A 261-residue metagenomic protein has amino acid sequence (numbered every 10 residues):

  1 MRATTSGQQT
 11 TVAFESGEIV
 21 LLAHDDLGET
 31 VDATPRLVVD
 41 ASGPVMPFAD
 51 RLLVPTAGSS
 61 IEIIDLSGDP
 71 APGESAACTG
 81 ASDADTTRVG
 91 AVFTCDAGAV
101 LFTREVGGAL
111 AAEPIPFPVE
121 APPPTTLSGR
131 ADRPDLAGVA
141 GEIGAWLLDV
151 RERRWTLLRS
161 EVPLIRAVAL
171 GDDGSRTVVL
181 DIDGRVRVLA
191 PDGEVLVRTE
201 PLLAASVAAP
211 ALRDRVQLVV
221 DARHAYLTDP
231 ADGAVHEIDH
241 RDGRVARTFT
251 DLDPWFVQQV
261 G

Functional and structural regions predicted by a protein language model:
M1, L27-V38, D69-A77, L110-V119 (+3 more regions): A short beta-strand motif characteristic of beta-propeller blades
M1-Q8, R36-D50, S75-V89, E120-R133 (+3 more regions): Repeated scaffold domains used in trafficking and secretory/extracellular systems, primarily beta-propellers
R2-L21, P44-E62, A84-T94, G98-L101 (+5 more regions): Short beta-strand elements that form the blades of beta-propeller/WD-repeat-like and other beta-sheet-rich scaffold
T10, E18-D32, S60-I64, D69-P72 (+1 more regions): Feature marking well-ordered beta-strand scaffolds used for ligand recognition
L21-D26, E62-S67, F102-V106, D149-R151 (+3 more regions): Structural recognition of the beta-propeller blade-terminating site
V54-D172: Acidic, serine/threonine- and glycine-rich low-complexity intrinsically disordered segments that serve as flexible
L147-P230: Intrinsically disordered, low-complexity segments enriched in Gly and acidic/Ser/Thr residues that form flexible
P230-G261: Blade-level signature of beta-propeller repeat domains, shared across WD40, Kelch, NHL, RCC1 and BNR/Asp-box propellers
